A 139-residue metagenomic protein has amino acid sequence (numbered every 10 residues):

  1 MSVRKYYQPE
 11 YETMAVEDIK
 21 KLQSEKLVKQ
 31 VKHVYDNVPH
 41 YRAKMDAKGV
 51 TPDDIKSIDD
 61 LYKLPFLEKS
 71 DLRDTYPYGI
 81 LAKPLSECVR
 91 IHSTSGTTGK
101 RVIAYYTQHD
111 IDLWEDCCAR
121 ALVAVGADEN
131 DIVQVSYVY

Functional and structural regions predicted by a protein language model:
M1-S93, T98-D116, R120-A124, D128-N130: Nucleotide 5′-phosphate-binding alpha/beta core
I132-V135: Short, well-ordered beta-strand segments
Y137-Y139: Conserved AMP-binding
